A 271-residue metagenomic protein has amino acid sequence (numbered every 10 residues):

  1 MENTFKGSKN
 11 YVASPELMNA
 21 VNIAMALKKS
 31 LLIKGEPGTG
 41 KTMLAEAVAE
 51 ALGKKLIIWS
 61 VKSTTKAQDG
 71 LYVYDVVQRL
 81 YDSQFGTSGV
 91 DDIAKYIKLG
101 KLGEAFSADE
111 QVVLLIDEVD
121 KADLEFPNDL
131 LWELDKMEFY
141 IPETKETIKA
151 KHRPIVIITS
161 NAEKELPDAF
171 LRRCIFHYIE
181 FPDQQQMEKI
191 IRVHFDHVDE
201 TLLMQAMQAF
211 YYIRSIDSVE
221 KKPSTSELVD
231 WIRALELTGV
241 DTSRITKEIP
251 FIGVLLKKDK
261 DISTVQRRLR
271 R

Functional and structural regions predicted by a protein language model:
M1-R271: C-terminal regulatory/interaction module of P-loop NTP-utilizing enzymes
